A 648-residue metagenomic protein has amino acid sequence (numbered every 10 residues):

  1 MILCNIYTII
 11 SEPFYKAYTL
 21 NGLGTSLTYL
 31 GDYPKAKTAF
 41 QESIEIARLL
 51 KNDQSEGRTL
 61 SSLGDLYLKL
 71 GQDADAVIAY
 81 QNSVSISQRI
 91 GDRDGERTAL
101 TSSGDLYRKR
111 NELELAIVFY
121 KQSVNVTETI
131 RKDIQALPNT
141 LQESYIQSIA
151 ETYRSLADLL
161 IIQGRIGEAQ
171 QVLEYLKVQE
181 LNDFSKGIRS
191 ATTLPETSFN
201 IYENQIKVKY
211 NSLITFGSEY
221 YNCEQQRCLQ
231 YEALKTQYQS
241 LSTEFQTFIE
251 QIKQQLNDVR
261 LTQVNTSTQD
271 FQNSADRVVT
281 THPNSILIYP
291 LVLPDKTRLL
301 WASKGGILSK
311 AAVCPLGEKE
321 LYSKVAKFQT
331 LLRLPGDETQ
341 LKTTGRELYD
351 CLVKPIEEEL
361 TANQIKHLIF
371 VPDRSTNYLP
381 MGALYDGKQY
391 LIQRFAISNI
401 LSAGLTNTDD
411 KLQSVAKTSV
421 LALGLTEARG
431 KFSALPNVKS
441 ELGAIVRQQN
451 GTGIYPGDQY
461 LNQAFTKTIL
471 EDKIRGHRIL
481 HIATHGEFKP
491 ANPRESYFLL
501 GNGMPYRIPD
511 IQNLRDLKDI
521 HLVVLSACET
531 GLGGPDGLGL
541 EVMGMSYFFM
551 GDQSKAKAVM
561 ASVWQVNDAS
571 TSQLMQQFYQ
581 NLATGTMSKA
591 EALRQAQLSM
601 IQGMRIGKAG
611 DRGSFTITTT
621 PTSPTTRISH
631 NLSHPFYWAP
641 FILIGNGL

Functional and structural regions predicted by a protein language model:
M1-C4, G24, A36-S43, T59 (+8 more regions): Tetratricopeptide repeat
C4-Y7, A47, S87, Y107 (+2 more regions): Eukaryotic all-alpha helical interaction scaffolds
F14-Y29, E45, Q54-K69, I78 (+2 more regions): Conserved alpha-helical positions within TPR/SEL1-like repeat arrays
L113-Q389, K411-L421, L425-R429, T622 (+1 more regions): Amphipathic alpha-helical protein-protein interaction segments
S267, G305-L308, K324, N363-Q364 (+4 more regions): Catalytic-core domains of enzymes
I365, T571-L648: An often Trp-containing, charged/polar helix-loop segment at the C-terminal end of enzyme catalytic cores
L401-K411, R478-Q577: Catalytic cores of nucleophile-dependent amide-cleaving enzymes
